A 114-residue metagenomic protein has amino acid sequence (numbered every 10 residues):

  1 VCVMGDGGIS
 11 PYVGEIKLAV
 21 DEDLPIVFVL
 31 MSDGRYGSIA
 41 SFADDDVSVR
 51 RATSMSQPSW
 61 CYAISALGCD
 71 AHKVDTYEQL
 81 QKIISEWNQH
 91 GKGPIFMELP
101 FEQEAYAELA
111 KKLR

Functional and structural regions predicted by a protein language model:
V1-R114: Thiamine diphosphate
